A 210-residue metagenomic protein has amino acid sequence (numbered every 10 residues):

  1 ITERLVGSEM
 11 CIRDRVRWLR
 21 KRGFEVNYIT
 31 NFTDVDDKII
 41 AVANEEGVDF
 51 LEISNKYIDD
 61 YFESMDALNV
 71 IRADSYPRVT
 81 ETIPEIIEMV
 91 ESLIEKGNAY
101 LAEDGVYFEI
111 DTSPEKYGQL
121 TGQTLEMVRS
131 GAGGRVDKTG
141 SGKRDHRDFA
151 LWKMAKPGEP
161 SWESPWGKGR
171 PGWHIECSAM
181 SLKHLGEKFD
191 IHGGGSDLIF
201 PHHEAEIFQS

Functional and structural regions predicted by a protein language model:
I1-G7: Single conserved hydrophobic/aromatic residue that forms the stacking wall/gate of nucleotide- or nucleobase-binding
M10-C11: Active-site loops and adjacent core secondary-structure elements that bind or stabilize anionic groups
D14, E52-D60: A non-catalytic, amphipathic alpha-helix used as a structural packing/dimerization or gating element in enzyme scaffolds
R15-N27, E46: N-terminal alpha-helical targeting/anchoring segments
V42-N55: A charged helix-plus-loop insertion that forms the helical arch/lid used to bind and gate nucleic-acid substrates
I58-I71: A glycine-rich helix N-cap at a beta->alpha junction
E85-Q209: Active-site cores that bind ATP or allylic diphosphates and position pyrophosphate for catalysis
